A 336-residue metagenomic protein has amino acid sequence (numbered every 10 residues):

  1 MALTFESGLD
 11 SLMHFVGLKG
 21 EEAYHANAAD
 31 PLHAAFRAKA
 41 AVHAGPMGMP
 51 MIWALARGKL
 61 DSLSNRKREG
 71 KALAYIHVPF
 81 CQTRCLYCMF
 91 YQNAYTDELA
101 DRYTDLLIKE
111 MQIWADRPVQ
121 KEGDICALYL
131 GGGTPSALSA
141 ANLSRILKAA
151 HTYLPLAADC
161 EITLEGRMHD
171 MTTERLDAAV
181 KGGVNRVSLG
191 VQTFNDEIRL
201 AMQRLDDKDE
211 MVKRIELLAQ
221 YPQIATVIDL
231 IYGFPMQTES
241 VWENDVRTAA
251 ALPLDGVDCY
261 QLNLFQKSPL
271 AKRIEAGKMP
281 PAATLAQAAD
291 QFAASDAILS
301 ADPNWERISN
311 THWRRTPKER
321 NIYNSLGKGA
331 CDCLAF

Functional and structural regions predicted by a protein language model:
M1-A72: Flexible, acidic/Gly-rich N-terminal and inter-domain linker regions that tether and position cofactor-handling modules
N65-R66, L154, S325-L326: Short secondary-structure boundary/capping segments
R68-D105: Canonical Radical SAM [4Fe-4S] cluster-binding loop centered on the CxxxCxxC motif and its immediate flanking residues
G70-A74, C126, C160, P253 (+1 more regions): A generic secondary-structure signal marking the coil-to-beta-strand transition
Y75-H77, T163, S188, G256-D258 (+2 more regions): Structured core elements
H77, V191, S325-K328: Secondary-structure capping and boundary motifs in well-ordered enzyme cores
Q92-S295: Conserved non-cysteine loop/helix-boundary elements of the Radical SAM core domain that shape
A271-F336: A C-terminal junction/extension of Radical SAM enzymes
